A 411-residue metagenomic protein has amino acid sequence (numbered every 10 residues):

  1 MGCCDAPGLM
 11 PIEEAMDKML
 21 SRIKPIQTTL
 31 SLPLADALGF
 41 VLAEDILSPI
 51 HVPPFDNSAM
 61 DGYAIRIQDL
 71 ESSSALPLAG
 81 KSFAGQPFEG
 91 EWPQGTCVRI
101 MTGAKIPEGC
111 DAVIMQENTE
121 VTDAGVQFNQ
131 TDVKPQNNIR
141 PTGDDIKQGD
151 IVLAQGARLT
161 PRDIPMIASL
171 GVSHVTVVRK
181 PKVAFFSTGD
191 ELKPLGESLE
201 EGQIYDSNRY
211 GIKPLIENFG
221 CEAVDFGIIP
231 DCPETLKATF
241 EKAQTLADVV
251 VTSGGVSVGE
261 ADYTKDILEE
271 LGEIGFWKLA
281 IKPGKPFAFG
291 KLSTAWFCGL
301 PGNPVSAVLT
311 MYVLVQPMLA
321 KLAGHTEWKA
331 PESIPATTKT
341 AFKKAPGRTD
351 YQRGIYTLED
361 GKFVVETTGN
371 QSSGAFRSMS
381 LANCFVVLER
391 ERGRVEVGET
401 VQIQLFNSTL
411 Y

Functional and structural regions predicted by a protein language model:
M1-I12, S173-L300, P304-T310: Helix-rich terminal scaffold detector
M1-S72, A124, P141, A320 (+1 more regions): Short, low-complexity N-terminal leaders and the immediately following helix N-cap/first helix
G2-A6, M10-I12, S31, Y63-D225 (+3 more regions): Short, glycine/charged-enriched hinge/interface segments at domain edges or termini
M16, L30-A35, E44, G85 (+3 more regions): Flexible glycine/proline-rich
L20-Q27, D45, I106, D150-A157 (+7 more regions): Structural signal for hydrophobic packing residues in well-ordered secondary-structure cores of soluble enzyme domains
A37-H51, P87-R99, F289-G290, T294: Short, hydrophobic/aliphatic alpha-helical segments
D56-S58, D69-E71, E89-P93, I106-E108 (+15 more regions): Solvent-exposed alpha-helices and their adjacent loops that cap or buttress functional pockets in soluble metabolic
